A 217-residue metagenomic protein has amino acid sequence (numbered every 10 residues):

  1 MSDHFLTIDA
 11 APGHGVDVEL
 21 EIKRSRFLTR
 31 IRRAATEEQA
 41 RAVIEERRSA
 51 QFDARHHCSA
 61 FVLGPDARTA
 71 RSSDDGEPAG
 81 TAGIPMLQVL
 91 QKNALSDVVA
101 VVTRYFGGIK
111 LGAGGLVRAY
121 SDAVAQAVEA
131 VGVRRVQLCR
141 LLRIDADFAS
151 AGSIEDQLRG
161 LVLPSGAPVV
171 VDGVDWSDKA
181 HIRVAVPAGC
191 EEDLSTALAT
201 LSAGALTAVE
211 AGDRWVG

Functional and structural regions predicted by a protein language model:
M1-T81, S195-T196, V209-G217: C-terminal regulatory domains involved in ligand/effector binding and gene-expression control
T36-E37, D147-A151, A185-E192: Helix N-cap motif at beta-to-alpha junctions
S96-F106: Glycine- and acidic-rich phosphate- and metal-coordinating loops
V117-L141: Long, charge-dense
V133-S150, I182-V184: Short glycine-/aliphatic-rich beta-strand segments at the starts of folded cytosolic domains
D145-V170, D193: Short amphipathic alpha-helix segments
G166-P187, E192: Non-DNA-binding regulatory cores of transcription-related proteins, predominantly C-terminal effector-binding
A167-D175, S202-G217: Conserved short beta-strand edge segments in small beta-sheet-based binding/regulatory domains
